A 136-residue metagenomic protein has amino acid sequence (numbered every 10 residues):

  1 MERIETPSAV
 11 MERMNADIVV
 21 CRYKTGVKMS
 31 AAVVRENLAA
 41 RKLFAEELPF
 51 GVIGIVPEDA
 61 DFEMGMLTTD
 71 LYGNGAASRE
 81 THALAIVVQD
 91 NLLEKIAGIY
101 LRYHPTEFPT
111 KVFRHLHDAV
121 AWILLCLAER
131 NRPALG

Functional and structural regions predicted by a protein language model:
M1-G136: Amphipathic, Lys/Arg-enriched alpha-helical "gate/interface" segment within cytosolic domains that mediates
